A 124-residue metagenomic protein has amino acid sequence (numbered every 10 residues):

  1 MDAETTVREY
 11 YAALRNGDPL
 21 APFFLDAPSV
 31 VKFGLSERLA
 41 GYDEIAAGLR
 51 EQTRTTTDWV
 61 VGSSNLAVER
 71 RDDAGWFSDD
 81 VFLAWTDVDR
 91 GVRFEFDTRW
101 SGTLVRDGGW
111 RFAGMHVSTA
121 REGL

Functional and structural regions predicted by a protein language model:
M1-F24, R54: Short acidic-aromatic low-complexity motifs
A21-R70: A solvent-exposed, acidic/Ser-Thr-rich amphipathic alpha-helical stretch
V31-F33, A84-V88, V105: A generic structural motif
F33, S78-D80, A113: Beta-strand residues in well-ordered beta-sheet regions across diverse protein folds
L49, S63-E69, V81-L83, T98-G108: Hydrophobic/aromatic beta-strand elements that line small-molecule binding cavities or substrate pockets in beta-rich
T57-V60, R71-G75, V92-F96: A generic structural micro-feature
W76, E95-G123: Short beta-strand edge/turn micro-motifs at domain boundaries
A84-F94, R121: Short, cysteine-centered beta-strand-loop-beta hairpins and adjacent loop/turn segments enriched in charged/polar
